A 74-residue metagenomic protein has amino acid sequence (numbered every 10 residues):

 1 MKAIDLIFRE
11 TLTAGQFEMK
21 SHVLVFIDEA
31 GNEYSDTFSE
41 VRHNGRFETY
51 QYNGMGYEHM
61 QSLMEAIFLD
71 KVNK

Functional and structural regions predicted by a protein language model:
M1-K2, D70-K74: Short intrinsically disordered terminal tails
M1-L12: Charged, amphipathic alpha-helical segments
L12-V72: Acidic, low-complexity, intrinsically disordered interaction modules
